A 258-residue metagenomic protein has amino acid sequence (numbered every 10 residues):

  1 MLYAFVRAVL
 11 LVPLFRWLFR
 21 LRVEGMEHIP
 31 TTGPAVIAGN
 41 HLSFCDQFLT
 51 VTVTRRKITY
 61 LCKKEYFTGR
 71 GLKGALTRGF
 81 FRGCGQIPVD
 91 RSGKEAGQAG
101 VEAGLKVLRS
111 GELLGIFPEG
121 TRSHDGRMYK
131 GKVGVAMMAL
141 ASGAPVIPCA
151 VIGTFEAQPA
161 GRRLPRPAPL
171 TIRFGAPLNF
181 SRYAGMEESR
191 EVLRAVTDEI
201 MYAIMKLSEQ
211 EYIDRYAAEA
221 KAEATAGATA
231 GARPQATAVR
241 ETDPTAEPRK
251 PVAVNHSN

Functional and structural regions predicted by a protein language model:
M1-L18, R70-G85, L164-P169: Alpha-helical membrane-targeting segments
L2, Q98-N258: Non-catalytic C-terminal accessory region of glycerolipid acyltransferases and related lyso-lipid remodeling enzymes
V9, L21-M26, C45-Q47, G74 (+3 more regions): A generic local structural motif
V9-H41: Helix-to-loop junction immediately C-terminal to a conserved catalytic motif
R16-V23, A96-Q98, F155-E156: Short gly/ser/thr-rich secondary-structure transition/capping motifs
G25, N40, C62-K63, G85 (+2 more regions): A secondary-structure boundary/capping signal
P30-K94: Catalytic core of membrane glycerolipid acyltransferases/transacylases, capturing the structured, soluble-facing
